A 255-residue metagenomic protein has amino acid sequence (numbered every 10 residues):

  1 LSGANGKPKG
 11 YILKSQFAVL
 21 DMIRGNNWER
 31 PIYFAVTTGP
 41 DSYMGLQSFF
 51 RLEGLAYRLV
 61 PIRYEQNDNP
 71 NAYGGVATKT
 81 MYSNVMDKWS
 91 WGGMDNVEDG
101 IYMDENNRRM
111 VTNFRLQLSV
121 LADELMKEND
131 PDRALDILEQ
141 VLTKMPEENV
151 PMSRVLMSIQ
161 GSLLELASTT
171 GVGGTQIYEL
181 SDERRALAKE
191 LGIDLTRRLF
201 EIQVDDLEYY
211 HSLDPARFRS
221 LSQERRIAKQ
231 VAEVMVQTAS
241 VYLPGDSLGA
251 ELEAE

Functional and structural regions predicted by a protein language model:
L1-E255: ER/secretory pathway lumenal C-terminal domains and tails of membrane proteins involved in glycoprotein biogenesis
